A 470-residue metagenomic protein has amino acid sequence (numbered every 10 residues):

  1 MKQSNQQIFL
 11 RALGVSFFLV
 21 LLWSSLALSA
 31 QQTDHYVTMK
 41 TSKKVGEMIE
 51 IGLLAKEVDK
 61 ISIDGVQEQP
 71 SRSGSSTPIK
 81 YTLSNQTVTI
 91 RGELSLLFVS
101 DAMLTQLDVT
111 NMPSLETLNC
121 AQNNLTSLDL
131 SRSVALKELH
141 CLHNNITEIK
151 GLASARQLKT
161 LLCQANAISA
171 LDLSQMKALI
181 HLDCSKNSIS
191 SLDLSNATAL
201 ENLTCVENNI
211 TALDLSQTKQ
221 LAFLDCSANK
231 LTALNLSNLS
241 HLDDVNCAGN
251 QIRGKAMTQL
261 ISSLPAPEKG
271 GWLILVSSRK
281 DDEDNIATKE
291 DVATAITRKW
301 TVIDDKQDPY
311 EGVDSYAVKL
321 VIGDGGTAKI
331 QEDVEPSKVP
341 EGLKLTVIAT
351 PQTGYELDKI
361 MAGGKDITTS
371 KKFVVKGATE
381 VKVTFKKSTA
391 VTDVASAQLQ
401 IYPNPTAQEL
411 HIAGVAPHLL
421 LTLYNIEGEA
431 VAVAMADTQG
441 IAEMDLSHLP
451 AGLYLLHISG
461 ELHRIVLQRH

Functional and structural regions predicted by a protein language model:
K2, A27-T117, V134, R156 (+3 more regions): N-terminal capping/linker segments that flank leucine-rich repeat
L94, L104, L115, L125 (+12 more regions): Conserved hydrophobic position(s) of the canonical leucine-rich repeat
L97, L118-C120, K137-C141, K159-C163 (+5 more regions): Conserved hydrophobic beta-strand positions in leucine-rich repeat
N119, V313-V321, T384-Y402: Residue-level detector of functionally pivotal "anchor" positions at catalytic/ligand-binding pockets or at interdomain
L162, T392-Y402, T406-H470: C-terminal outer-membrane/trafficking sorting elements
L343-K371: Surface-exposed interfaces of beta-sheet-rich extracellular modules
